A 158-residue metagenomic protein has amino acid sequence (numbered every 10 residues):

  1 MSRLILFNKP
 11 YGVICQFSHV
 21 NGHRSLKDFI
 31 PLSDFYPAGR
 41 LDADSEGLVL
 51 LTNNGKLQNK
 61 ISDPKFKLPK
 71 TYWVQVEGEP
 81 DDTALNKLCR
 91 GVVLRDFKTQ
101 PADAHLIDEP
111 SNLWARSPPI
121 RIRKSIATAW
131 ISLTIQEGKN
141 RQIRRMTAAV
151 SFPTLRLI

Functional and structural regions predicted by a protein language model:
M1-I158: RNA pseudouridine synthases
